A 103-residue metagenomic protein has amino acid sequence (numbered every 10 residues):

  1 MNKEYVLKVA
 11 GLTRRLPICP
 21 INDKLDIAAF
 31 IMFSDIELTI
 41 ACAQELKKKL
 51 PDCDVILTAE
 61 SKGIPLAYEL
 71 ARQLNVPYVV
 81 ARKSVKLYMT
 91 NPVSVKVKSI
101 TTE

Functional and structural regions predicted by a protein language model:
M1-D52: Active-site-facing substrate-recognition patch
S34, A43-E45, A71, P92-S99: Generic alpha-helical propensity signal that fires on short helical segments and nearby coil/disordered stretches
I40, E60-S61: Short alpha-helix boundary/capping motifs
C53-E60: Short glycine-rich phosphate-binding loop at a beta-alpha junction
K62-P65, V85-L87: Short, catalytically relevant binding-site loops at active-site mouths
P65-L74: Short Gly/Thr/Asp-enriched flexible loops that form oxyanion-binding sites at enzyme active sites
V76-E103: Short, glycine/charge-rich flexible loops or terminal/linker lids adjacent to PRPP-binding catalytic cores
